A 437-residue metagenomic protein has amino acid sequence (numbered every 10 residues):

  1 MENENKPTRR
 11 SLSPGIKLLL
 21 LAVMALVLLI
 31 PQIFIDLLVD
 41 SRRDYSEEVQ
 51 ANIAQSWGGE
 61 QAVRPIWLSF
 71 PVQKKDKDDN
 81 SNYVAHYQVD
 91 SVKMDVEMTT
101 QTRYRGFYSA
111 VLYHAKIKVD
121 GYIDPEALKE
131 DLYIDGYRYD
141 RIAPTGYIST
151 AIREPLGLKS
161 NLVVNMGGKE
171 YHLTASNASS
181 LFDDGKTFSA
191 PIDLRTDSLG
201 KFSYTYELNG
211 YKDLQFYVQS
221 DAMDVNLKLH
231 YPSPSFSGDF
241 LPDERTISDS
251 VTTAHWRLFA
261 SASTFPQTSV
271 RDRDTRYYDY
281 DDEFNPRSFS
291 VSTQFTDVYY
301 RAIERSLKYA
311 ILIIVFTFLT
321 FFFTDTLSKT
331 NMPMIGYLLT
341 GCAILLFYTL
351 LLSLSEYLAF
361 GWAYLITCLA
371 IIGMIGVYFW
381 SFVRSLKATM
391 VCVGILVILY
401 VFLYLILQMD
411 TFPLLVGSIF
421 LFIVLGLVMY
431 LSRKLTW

Functional and structural regions predicted by a protein language model:
M1-S11: N-terminal Lys/Arg-rich, disordered targeting/topogenic segments
S13, E283-I314, P333: Cytosolic-side membrane-insertion boundary helix
G15-L19, Y104-V111, F188-S189, A302-A310: Membrane-entry segments of alpha-helical transmembrane domains in multi-pass membrane proteins
K17-I33: Hydrophobic membrane-insertion alpha-helices, especially the h-region of bacterial N-terminal signal peptides
F34-E60: Alpha-helical transmembrane signal-anchor/signal-peptide segments
A54-D79: Short extracytoplasmic
Q55, D79-R287: Soluble non-transmembrane domains of integral membrane proteins
I311-W437: Generic detector of multi-pass transmembrane helix bundles and their immediately adjacent loops in polytopic membrane
